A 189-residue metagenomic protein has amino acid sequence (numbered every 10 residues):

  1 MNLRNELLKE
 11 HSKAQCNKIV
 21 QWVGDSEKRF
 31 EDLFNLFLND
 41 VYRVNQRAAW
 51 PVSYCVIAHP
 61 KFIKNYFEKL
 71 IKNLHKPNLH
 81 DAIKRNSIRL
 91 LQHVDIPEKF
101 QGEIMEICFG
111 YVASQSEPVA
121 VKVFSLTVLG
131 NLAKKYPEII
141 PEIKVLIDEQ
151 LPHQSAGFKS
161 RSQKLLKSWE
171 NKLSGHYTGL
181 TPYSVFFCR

Functional and structural regions predicted by a protein language model:
M1-G179, F186-C188: Alpha-helical scaffold domains
